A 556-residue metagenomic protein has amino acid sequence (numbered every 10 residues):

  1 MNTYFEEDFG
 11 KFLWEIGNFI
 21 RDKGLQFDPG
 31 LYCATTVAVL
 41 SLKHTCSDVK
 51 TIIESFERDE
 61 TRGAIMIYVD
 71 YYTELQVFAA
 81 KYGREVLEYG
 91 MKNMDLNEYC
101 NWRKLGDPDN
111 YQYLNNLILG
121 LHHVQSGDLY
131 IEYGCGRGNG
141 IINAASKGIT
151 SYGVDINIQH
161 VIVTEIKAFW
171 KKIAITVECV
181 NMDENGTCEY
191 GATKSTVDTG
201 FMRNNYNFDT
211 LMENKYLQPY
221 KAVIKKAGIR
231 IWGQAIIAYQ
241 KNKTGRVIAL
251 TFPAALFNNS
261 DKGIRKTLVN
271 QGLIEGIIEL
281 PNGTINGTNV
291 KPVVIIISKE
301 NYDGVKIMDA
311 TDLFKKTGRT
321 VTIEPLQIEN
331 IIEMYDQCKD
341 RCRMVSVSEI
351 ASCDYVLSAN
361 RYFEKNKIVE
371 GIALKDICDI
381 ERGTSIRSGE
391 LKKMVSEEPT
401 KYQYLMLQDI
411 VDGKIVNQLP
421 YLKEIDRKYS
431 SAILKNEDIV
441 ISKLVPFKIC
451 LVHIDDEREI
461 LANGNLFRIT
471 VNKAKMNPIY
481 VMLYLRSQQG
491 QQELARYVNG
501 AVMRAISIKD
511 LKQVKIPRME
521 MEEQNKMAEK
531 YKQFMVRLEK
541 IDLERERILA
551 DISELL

Functional and structural regions predicted by a protein language model:
E6, D28-L31, T36-D107: Long recognition/docking surfaces used for binding and targeting
K104-N204, F252-P253, I264, N270: Conserved S-adenosyl-L-methionine
N205-E213, L391-D426: DNA target-recognition patches
K225-V290, V294-I296: Conserved Class I SAM-dependent methyltransferase catalytic core
G287-E370: Flexible, glycine-/basic-rich loop-and-beta segments that form/coincide with the SAM-dependent methyltransferase
I295, N360, E459-F467, V498-K526 (+1 more regions): A short glycine-rich beta-alpha junction/loop motif
D336-P399, V411-K414, R518-L556: Non-catalytic DNA-recognition/assembly elements of restriction-modification systems
Y429-A432, N436-R486: A short beta-sheet element
